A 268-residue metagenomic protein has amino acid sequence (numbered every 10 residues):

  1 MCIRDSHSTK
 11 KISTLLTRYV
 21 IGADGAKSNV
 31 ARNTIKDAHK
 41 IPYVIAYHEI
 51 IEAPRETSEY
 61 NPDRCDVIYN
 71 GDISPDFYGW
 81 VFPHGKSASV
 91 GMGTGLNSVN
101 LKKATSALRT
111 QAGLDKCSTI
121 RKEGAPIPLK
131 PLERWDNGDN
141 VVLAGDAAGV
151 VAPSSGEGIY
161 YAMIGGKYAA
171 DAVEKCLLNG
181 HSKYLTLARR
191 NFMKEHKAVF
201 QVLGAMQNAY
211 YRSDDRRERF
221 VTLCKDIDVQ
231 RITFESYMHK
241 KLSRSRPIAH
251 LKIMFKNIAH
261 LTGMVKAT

Functional and structural regions predicted by a protein language model:
R4-K116, E133, G149: Predominantly flavin-linked oxidoreductase catalytic cores and closely associated redox partners
T14-L15, I127, I227: Generic detection of short hydrophobic beta-strand segments and adjacent strand-loop junctions
A31-I41, G91-K102, Y168, A172-V173 (+1 more regions): Short secondary-structure transition/capping segments
I41, G71, P75, S98-V99 (+9 more regions): Electropositive phosphate-/nucleotide-binding environments in soluble metabolic enzymes
I73, F82-G85, V90, G113-A125 (+2 more regions): Mobile, glycine/GP-rich and aromatic-enriched active-site lid/loop segments adjacent to catalytic centers
L96-L178: FAD/FMN-dependent oxidoreductases across multiple families
E174-T268: C-terminal helical "tail/cap" subdomain of flavin- and related membrane-associated enzymes
